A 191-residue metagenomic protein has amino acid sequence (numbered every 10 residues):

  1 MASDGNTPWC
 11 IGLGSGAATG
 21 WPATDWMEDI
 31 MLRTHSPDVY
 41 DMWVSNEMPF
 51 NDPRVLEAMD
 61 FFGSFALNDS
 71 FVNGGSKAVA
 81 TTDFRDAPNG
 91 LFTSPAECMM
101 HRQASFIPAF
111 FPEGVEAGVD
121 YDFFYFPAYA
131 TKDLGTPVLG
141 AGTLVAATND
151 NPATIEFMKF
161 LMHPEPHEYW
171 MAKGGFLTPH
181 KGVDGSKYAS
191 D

Functional and structural regions predicted by a protein language model:
M1-M48, C98: Extracytoplasmic/periplasmic solute-binding protein
A2, T24, E28, M59-A66 (+4 more regions): Non-transmembrane alpha-helical segments in soluble domains of secreted/periplasmic/extracellular proteins
A2-D4, D83-H101: Short helices/loops that flank or line small-molecule/ion binding pockets
A2-G5, L13, I30-H35, A66-S70 (+3 more regions): Sec/Tat-exported extracytoplasmic proteins
L13-A17, T34-E57, E113-G114, A128-P137 (+2 more regions): Short, solvent-exposed loop/beta-turn-alpha elements that line the ligand-binding surface or hinge of extracytoplasmic
V44-T82, F126: Glycine-centered hinge/linker elements that transmit conformational signals in sensory and ligand-binding systems
F106, P112-P179: Extracytoplasmic/periplasmic substrate-recognition and gating elements
E168, D184-D191: Extracellular/periplasmic bilobal clamshell ligand-binding domains
